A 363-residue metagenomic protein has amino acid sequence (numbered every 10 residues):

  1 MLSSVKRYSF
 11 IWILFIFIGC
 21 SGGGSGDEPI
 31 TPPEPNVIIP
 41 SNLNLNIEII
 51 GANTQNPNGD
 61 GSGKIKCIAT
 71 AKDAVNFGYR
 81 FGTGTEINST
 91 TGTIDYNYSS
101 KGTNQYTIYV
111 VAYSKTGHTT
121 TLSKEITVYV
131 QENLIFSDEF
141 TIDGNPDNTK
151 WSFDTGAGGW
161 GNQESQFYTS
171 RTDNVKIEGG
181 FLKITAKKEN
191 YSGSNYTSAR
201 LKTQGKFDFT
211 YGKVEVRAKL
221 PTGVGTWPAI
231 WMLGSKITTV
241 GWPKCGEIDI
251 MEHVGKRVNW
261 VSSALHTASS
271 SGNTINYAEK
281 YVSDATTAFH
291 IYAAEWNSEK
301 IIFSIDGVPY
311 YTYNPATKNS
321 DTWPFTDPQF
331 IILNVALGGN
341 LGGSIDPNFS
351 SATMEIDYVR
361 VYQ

Functional and structural regions predicted by a protein language model:
M1-F10: Bacterial N-terminal signal peptides that target proteins for export
F17-G19: C-terminal motif of bacterial Sec signal peptides marking the signal peptidase cleavage site
G22-I68, N76-F81, N88-T116, T120-Q363: GH16 jelly-roll
